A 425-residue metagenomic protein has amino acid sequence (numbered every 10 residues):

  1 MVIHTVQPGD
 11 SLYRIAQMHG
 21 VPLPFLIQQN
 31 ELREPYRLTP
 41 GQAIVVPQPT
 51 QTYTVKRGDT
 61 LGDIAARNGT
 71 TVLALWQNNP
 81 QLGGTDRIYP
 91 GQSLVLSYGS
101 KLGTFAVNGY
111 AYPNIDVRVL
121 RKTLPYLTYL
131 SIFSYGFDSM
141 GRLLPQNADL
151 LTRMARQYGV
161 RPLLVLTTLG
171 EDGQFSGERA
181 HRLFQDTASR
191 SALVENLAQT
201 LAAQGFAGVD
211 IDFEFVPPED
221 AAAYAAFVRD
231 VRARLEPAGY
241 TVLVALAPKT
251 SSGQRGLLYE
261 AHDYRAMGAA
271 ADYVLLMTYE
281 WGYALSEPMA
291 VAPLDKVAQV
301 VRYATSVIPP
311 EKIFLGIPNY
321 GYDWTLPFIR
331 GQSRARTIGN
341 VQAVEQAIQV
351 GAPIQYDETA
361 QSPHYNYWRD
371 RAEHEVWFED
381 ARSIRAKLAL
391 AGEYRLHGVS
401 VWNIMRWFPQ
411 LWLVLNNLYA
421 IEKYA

Functional and structural regions predicted by a protein language model:
M1-H19, Q42-G69: Primarily a LysM-type cell-wall glycan-binding module
Q7, S11-R14, F25, T60-D63 (+7 more regions): Non-catalytic accessory regions flanking glycosidase/transglycosidase catalytic cores in CAZymes
Y98-A192, N196: Glycan-recognition patch characteristic of GH18 chitinases/ENGases and related GlcNAc/peptidoglycan-binding proteins
A111-Y126, T187-A202, G256-R265, E379-G392: Short, acidic/polar
L130, I211, V274, L315 (+2 more regions): Conserved, mostly hydrophobic/aromatic
S131-S134, V194-A223, Y273-E287: Active-site groove signature of glycoside hydrolases
S139-Q146, A222-A226, D230-Q349: Substrate-binding surface in catalytic domains of secreted glycosidases
V165-A180, N319-K387, L415-A425: Glycan-binding loop/region signatures in secreted carbohydrate-active enzymes
